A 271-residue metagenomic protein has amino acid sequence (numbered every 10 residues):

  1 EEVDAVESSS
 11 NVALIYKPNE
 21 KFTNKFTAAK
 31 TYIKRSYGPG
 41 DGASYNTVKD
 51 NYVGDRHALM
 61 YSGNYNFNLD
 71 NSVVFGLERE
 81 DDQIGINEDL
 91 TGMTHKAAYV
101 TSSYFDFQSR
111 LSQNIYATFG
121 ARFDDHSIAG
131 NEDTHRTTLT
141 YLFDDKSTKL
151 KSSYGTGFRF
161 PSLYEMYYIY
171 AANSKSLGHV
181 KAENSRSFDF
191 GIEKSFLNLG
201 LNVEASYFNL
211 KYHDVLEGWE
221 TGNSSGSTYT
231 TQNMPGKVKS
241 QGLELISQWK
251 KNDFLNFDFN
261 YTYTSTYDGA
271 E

Functional and structural regions predicted by a protein language model:
E1, E7-S9, P39-T47, I86-T91 (+6 more regions): Extracytoplasmic loops and strand-loop junctions of Gram-negative outer membrane beta-barrel proteins
E1-E2, S36-G42, R79, G85-D89 (+6 more regions): Outer-membrane beta-barrel and related beta-rich outer-membrane complex signature in Gram-negative bacteria
D4-D144, L201-Y207, D258: Face-selective signature of the C-terminal outer-membrane beta-barrel domain
E20-Y37, D81-G85, T140-Y154, K181-L243 (+1 more regions): Membrane-embedded beta-barrel scaffold of Gram-negative outer-membrane proteins
R110-A117, F208-K211, N233-E271: Gram-negative outer-membrane beta-barrel transporters
L111, R159-L163, S176, K211-Y212 (+1 more regions): Glycine-rich, flexible loop/turn motifs
G120, T134-R136, G157, Y168 (+1 more regions): ATP/adenylate-binding site constellation spanning eukaryotic-like Ser/Thr protein kinases, ABC-transporter
